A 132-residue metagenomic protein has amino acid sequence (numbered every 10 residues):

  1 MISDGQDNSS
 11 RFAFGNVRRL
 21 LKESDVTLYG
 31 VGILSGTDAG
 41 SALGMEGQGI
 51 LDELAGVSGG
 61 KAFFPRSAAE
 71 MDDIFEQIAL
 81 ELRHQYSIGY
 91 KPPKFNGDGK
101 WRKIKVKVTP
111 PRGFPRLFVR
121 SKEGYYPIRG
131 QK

Functional and structural regions predicted by a protein language model:
M1-K132: Scaffold/interface architecture of coatomer-like assemblies
